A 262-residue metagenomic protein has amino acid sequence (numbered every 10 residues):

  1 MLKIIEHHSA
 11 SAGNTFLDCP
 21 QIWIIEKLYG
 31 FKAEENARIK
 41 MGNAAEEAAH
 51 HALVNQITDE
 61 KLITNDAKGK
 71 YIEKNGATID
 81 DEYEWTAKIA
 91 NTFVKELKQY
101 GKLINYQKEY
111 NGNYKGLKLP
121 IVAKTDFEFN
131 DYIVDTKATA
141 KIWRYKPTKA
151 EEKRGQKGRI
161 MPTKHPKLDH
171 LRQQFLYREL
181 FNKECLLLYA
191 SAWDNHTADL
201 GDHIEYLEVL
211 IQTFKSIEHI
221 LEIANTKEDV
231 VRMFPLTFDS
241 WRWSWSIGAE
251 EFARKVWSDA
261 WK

Functional and structural regions predicted by a protein language model:
M1-T125, F129: Metal-dependent nuclease catalytic cores that hydrolyze phosphodiester bonds in DNA/RNA, characterized by
E26, L53, I142-Y145, L180: Active-site-proximal flexible loops/turns
F31, A140-I142, W193-D194: Short, surface-exposed beta-strand-loop junctions and turns on beta-sheet-rich folds
K40-A44, R172, Q212: Generic recognition of short, well-ordered alpha-helical interface segments
E96, K146-P147, D199-L200: Short aromatic-enriched loop/helix-cap "lid" or pocket-rim segments at secondary-structure transitions that line
N105, E128, Y132-T136, C185-Y189: A structural signal for short, well-ordered beta-strand segments and their strand-loop junctions that often border
N111-Q173: Non-catalytic protein-protein interaction segments used by genome-maintenance enzymes to assemble and couple activities
P166, L176-K262: Metal-dependent nuclease catalytic regions and adjoining charged, substrate-binding loops involved in nucleic-acid end
